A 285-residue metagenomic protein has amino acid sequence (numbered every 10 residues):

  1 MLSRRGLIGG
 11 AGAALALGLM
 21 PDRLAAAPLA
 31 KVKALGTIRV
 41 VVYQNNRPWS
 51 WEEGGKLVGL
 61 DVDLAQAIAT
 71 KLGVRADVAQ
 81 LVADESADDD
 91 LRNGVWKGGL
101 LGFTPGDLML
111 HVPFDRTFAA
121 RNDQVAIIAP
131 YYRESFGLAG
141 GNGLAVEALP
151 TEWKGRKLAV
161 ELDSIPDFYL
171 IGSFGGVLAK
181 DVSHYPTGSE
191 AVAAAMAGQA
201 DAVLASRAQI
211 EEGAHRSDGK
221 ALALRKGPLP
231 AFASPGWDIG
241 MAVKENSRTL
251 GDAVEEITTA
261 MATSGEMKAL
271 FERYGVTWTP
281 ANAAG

Functional and structural regions predicted by a protein language model:
G6-A25: N-terminal export signals
P28-G106: Extracytoplasmic small-molecule ligand-binding "clamshell" domains of the periplasmic binding protein/Venus flytrap
T37-Q44, V58, A148-P166: Short loop->beta-strand "edge-of-pocket" segments that line small-molecule binding or catalytic clefts across diverse
Y43-Q44, Y132-G137, S217-E255, T277-A284: Periplasmic-binding protein-like
A65-K71, G143-V146, R156-K157, L162 (+1 more regions): Extended ligand-binding regions for polar small-molecule ligands
Q66, T70-R75, A79-L81, A129 (+3 more regions): Ligand-binding cleft/hinge of the Venus flytrap
V78-T151: Acidic, polar ligand-binding/catalytic clefts
L108-R121, Y169-G172, M196-A197, D201-P235: A ligand-binding cleft/hinge motif common to bilobed small-molecule-binding domains
